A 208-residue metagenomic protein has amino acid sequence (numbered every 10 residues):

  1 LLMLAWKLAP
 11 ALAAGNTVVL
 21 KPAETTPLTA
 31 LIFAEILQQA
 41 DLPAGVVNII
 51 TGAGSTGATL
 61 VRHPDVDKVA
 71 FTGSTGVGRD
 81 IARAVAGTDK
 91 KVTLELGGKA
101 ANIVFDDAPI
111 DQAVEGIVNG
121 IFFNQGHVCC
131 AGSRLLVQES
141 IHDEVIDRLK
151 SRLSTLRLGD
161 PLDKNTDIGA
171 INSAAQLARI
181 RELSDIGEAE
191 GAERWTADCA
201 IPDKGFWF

Functional and structural regions predicted by a protein language model:
L1-Q112, N165: Rossmann-like NAD(P) dinucleotide-binding subdomain of oxidoreductase/dehydrogenase enzymes
S74-F208: ALDH superfamily catalytic-core signature
